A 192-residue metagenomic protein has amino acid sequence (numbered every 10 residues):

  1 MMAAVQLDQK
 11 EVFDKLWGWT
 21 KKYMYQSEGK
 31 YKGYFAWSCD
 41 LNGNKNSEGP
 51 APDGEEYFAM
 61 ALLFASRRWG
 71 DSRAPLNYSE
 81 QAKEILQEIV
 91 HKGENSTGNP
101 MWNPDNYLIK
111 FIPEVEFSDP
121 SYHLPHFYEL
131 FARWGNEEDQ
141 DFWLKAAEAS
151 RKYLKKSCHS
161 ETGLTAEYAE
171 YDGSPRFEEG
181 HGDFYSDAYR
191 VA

Functional and structural regions predicted by a protein language model:
M1-E55, A59-A61, R68-D71, D187-A188: N-terminal carbohydrate-binding/catalytic regions of secreted carbohydrate-active enzymes
Q6, K22, F64, E88 (+1 more regions): Positions within ordered alpha-helical repeat solenoids
G29-K32, G49-D53, L76-A192: Extended ligand-binding clefts on enzyme/binding-domain cores
A61-F64, Q81: Catalytic-core regions built around general acid/base machinery
